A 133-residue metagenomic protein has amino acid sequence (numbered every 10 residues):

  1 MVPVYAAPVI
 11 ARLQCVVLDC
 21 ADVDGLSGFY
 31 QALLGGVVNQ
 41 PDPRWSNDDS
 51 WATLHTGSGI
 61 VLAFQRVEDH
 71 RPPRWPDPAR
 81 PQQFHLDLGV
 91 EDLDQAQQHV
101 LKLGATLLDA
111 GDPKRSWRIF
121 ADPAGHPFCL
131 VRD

Functional and structural regions predicted by a protein language model:
M1-P8: Short, Lys/Arg-enriched N-terminal segments with co-localized hydrophobic residues within the first ~10-30 amino acids
P8-A11, V17-L62, Q95-Q98, K102-A110 (+1 more regions): Core segments of cupin and vicinal oxygen chelate
Q14-V16, F84-H85: Short active-site oxyanion
L54-G57, F120-P123, D133: Active-site beta-strand termini and strand-to-loop segments that position acidic
D69-W75: A short, acidic/glycine-rich surface segment
D77-V100: Mid-chain, well-packed structural core segment of small domains
G111, L130-D133: Short beta->alpha transition motifs characteristic of CBS
